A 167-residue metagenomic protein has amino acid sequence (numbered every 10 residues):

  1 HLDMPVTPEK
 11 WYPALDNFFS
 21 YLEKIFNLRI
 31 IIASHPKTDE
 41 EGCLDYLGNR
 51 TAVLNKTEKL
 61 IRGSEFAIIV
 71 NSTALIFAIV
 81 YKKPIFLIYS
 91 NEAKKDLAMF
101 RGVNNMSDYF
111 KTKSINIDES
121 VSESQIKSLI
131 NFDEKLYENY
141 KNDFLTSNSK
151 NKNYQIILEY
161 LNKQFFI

Functional and structural regions predicted by a protein language model:
H1-G42: Conserved catalytic-core segment of nucleotide-activated headgroup transferases in glycan assembly
T7-A14, V121, S149-N153: Soluble or luminal CAZymes and related metallo-dependent hydrolases
I32-S34, I69, L87-Y89: Short beta-strand/turn micro-motifs composed of small residues that flank or help shape donor/cofactor-binding pockets
E40-R50, T73-N148: Catalytic binding pocket for nucleotide-activated donors in carbohydrate/polymer assembly enzymes
K56-E58: Acidic, amphipathic alpha-helical patches
I61-R62, V80: Flexible glycine/serine/alanine-rich "lid" or loop that lines and gates the nucleotide-sugar donor pocket in diverse
R62-V70: Acidic donor-binding loop of glycosyltransferase active sites
L145-I167: C-terminal alpha-helical cap of glycosyltransferases
